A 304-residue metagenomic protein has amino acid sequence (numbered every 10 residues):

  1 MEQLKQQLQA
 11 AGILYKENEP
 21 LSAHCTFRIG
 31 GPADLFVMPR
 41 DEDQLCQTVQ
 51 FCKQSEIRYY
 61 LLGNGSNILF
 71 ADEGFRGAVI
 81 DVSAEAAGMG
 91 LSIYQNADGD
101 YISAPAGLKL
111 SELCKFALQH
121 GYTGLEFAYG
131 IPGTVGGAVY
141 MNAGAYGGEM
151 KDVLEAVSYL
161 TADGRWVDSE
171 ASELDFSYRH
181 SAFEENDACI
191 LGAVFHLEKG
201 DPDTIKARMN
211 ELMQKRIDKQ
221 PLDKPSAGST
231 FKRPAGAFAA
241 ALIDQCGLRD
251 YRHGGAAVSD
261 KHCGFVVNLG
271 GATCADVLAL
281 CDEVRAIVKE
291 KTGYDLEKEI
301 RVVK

Functional and structural regions predicted by a protein language model:
M1-V135: Anion-binding (especially nucleotide phosphate/pyrophosphate-binding) glycine-rich loop and adjoining beta-alpha core
Q3, S22, R40-D43, L108 (+9 more regions): Conserved active-site and cofactor/substrate-binding residues in soluble primary-metabolism enzymes
K16-E17, I68, L160-K304: Phosphate/pyrophosphate- and phosphate-bearing ligand-binding catalytic cores of soluble enzymes
A33, A84-A86, M150, L154 (+2 more regions): A broad structural signal for short, well-ordered beta-strand segments within beta-sheet-rich domains
L35-V37, I80, I102, V157 (+3 more regions): Well-ordered beta-strand positions enriched in small/hydrophobic/aromatic, beta-favoring residues
R76-A78, D100-I102, T123-F127, G137 (+4 more regions): Generic beta-strand structural signal
K109, G121, A145-E170, S177-Y178: Glycine-rich, mobile lid/loop segments that gate access to catalytic sites or pores
L118, G137-G147: Core subunits and conserved enzymes of cellular information-processing and envelope-translocation systems across
